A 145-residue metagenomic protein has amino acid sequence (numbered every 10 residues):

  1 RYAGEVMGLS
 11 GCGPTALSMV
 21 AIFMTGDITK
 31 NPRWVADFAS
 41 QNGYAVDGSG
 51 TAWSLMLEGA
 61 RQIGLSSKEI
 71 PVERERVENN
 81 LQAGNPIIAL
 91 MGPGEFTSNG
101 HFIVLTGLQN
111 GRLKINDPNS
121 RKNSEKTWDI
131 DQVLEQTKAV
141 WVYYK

Functional and structural regions predicted by a protein language model:
R1-V6, I103, W128-D129: Short, polar loop/linker segments at the starts of domains and inter-domain junctions
R1-Y44: Active-site-adjacent structural segments surrounding the nucleophilic cysteine of cysteine proteases and isopeptidases
G13-A21, P32, A36, W53 (+6 more regions): Extracytoplasmic/secreted envelope proteins and their assembly/folding machinery, especially bacterial periplasmic
K30-N31, A36-V72: Mid-length scaffold segments of soluble, non-membrane domains
D47-S49, S54, F96-H101, N123-E125: Extracytoplasmic/secreted cell-surface and envelope-processing proteins
R61, S66-K114: Active-site-adjacent substructure of cysteine-protease-like catalytic cores
L108-K145: Noncatalytic regulatory segments and standalone regulatory/sensor domains
